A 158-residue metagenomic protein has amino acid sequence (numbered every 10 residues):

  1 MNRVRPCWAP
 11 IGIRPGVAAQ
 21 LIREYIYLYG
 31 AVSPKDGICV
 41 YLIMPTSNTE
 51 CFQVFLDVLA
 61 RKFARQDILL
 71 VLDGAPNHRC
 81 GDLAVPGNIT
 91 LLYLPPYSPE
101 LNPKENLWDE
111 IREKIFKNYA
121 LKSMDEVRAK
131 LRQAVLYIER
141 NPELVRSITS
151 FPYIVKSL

Functional and structural regions predicted by a protein language model:
M1-L158: Short functional hotspots at interaction and active-site rims
